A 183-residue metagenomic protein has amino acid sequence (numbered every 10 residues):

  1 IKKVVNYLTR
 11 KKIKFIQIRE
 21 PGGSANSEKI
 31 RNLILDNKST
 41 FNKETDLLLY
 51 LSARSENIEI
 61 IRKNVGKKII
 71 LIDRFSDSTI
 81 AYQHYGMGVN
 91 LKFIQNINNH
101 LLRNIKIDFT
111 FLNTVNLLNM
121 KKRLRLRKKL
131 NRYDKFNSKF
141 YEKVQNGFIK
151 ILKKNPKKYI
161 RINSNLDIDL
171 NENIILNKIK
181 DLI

Functional and structural regions predicted by a protein language model:
I1-I18: Serine-esterase "nucleophile elbow" of acetyl-processing enzymes
K3-Y7, L118-I183: NTP-dependent small-molecule kinase module
I13, N104-F109, N155-Y159: Short glycine-/polar-rich loops that comprise or flank the Walker A/P-loop and associated switch/sensor motifs
I13-L102: ATP-dependent small-molecule kinase phosphotransfer cores that center on conserved nucleotide phosphate-binding segments
I18, L71, F109-F111, I160-I162: Hydrophobic/aromatic beta-strand patches that form the interior of the parallel beta-sheet core in alpha/beta enzyme
L47, R74-S78, F109, V115 (+1 more regions): Generic detector of well-ordered alpha-helical packing
T79-N146: A glycine- and Lys/Arg-enriched "phosphate-lid" helix/loop adjacent to the NTP-binding pocket of small-molecule kinases
